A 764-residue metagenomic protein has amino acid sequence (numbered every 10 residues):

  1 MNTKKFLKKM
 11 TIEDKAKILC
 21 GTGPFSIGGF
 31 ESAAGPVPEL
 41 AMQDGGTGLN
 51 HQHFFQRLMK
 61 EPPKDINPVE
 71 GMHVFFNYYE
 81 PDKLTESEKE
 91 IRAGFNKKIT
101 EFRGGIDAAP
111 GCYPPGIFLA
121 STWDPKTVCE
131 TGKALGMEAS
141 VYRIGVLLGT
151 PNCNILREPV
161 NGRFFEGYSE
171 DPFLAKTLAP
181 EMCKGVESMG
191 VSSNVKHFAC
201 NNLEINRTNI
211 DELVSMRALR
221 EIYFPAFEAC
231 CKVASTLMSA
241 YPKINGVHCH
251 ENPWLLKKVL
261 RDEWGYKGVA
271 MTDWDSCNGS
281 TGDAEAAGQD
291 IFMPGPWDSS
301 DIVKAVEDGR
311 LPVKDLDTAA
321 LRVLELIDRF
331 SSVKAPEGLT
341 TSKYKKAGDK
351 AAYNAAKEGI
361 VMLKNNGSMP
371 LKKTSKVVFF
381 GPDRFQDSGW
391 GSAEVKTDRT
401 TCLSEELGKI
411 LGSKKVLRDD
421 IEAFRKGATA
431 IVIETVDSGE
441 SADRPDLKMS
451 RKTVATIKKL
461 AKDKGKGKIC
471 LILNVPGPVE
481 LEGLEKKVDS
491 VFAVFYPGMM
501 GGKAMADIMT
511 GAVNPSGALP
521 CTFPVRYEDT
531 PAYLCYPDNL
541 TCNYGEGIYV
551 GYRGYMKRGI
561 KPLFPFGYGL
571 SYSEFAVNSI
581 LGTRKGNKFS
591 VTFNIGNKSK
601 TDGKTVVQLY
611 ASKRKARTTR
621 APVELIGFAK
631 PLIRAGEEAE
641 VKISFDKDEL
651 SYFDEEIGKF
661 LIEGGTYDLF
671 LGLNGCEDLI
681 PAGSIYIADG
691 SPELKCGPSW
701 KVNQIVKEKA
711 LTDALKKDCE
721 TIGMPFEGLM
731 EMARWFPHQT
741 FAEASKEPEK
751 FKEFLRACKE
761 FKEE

Functional and structural regions predicted by a protein language model:
M1-S651, L661, T666-L671, G675 (+2 more regions): Glycoside hydrolase catalytic-domain context in secreted enzymes
F564, G683-I685, L715: Generic detector of short, aliphatic-rich beta-strand segments that form the cores of beta-sheets in diverse domain
E655-I657: Short beta-alpha junctions and helix-cap segments that line functional grooves
E677-E693: Short beta-strand elements
G690-E763: Compact, charge-rich alpha-helical regulatory domains located at protein termini
